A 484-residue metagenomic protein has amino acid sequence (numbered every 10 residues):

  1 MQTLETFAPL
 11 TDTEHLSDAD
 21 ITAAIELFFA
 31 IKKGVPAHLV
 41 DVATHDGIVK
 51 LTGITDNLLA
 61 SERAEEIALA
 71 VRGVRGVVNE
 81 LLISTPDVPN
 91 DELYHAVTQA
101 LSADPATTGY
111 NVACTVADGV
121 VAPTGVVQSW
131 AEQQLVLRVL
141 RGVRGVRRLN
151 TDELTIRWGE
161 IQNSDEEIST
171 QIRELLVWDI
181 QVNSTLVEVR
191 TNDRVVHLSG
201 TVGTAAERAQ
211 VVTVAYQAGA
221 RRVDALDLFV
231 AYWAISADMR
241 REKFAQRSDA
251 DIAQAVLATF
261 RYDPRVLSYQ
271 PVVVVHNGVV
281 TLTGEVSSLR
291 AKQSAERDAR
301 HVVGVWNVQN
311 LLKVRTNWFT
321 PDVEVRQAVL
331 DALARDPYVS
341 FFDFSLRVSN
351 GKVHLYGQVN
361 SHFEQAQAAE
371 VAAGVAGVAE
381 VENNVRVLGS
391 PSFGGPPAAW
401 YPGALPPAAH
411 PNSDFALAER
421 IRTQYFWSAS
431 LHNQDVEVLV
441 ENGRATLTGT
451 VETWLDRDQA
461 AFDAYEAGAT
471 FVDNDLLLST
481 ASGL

Functional and structural regions predicted by a protein language model:
M1-L484: N-terminal targeting leaders
